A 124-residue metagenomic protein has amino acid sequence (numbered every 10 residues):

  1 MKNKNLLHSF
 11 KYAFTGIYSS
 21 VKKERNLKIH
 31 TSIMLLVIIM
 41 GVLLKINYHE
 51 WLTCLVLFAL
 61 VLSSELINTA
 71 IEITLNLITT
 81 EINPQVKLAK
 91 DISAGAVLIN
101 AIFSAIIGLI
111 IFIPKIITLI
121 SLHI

Functional and structural regions predicted by a protein language model:
K2-T15, K22-L62, I67, K90 (+1 more regions): Hydrophobic alpha-helical transmembrane segments
I17, E72, A89: Residue-level signal for inorganic ion chemistry
L66-T74: Active-site His/Glu-centered metal-binding helix of metallohydrolases
L75-T79: Amphipathic, hydrophobic secondary-structure cores in small proteins
T80-A96: Juxtamembrane helix-capping/reentrant segments at transmembrane boundaries
